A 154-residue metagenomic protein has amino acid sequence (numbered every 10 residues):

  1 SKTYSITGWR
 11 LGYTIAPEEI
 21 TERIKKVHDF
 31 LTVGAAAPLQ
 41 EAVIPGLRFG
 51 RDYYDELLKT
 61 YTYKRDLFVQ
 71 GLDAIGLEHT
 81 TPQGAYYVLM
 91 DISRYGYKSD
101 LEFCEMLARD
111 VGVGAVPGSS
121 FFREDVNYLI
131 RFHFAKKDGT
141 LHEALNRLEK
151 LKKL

Functional and structural regions predicted by a protein language model:
S1-L154: PLP-dependent class I/II
